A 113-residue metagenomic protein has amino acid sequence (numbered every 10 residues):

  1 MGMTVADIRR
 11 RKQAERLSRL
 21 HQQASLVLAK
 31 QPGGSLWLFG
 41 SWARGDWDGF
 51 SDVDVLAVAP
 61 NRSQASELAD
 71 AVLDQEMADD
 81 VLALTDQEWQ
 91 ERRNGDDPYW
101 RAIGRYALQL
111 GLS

Functional and structural regions predicted by a protein language model:
M1-W37, R44-F50, V58-S113: Catalytic core of pol beta-like nucleotidyltransferases
